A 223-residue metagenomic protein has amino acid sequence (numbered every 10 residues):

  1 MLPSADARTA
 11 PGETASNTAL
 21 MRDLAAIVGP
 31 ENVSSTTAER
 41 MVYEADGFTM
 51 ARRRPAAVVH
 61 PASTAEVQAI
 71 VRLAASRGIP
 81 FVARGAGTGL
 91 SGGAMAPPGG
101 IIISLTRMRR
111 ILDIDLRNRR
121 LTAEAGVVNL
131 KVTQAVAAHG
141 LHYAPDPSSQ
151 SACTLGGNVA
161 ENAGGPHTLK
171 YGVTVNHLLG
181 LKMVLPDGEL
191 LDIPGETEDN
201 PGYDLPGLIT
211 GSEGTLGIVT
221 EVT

Functional and structural regions predicted by a protein language model:
M1-R72, S76, G89-R119, S148: N-terminal flexible segment immediately upstream of the FAD-binding catalytic core in FAD-dependent oxidoreductases
T36, F81-A83: Short N-terminal amphipathic alpha-helices
I79-P80, H142: Residue-level detector of anion-binding/catalytic polar loops
R84-T88: Glycine-rich beta-strand-to-loop/alpha-helix junction loops that act as flexible
R110-T223: FAD-binding subdomain of flavoenzyme oxidoreductases
